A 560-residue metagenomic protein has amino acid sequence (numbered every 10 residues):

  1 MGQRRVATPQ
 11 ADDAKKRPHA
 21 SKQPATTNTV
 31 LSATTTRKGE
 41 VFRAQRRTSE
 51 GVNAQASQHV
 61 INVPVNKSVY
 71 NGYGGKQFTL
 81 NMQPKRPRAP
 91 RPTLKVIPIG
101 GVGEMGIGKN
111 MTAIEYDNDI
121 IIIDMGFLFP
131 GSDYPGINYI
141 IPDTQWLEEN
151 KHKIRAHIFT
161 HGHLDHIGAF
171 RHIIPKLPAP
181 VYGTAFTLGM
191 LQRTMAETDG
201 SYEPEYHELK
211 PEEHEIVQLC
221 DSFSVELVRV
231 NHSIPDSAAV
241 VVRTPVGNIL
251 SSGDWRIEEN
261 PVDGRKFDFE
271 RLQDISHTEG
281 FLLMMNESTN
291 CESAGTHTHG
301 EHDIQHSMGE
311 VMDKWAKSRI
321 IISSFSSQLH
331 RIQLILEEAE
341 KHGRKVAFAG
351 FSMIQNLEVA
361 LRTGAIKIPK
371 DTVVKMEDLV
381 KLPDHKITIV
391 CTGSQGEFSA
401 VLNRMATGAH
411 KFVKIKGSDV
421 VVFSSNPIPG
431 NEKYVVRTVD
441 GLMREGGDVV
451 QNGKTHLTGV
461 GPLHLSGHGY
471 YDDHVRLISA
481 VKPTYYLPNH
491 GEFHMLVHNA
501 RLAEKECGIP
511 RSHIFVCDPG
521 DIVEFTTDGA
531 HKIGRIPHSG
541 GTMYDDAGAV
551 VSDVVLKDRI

Functional and structural regions predicted by a protein language model:
M1-R4, S21, Q45-R46, G108-I114 (+3 more regions): Short intrinsically disordered, low-complexity coil segments enriched in acidic
M1-R88: Intrinsically disordered, low-complexity RNA-associated tracts
A14, I107-K109, Y116, T144-K151 (+8 more regions): Proteins with a high burden of low-complexity, intrinsically disordered sequence enriched in S/T/G/P/A and R, requiring
R37, S49, Y70-Y73, P98 (+4 more regions): Intrinsically disordered, low-complexity segments enriched in small/polar residues
G39, G74, V246, D528-G529 (+1 more regions): Intrinsic-disorder/low-complexity loop/linker signature
P64-I158, H163-K381, A400-K414, K433-R437: His/Asp/Glu-rich metal-coordinating catalytic cores of metallo-dependent phosphodiesterases/hydrolases acting on
S293, H297-I560: Hard-cation-handling environments
